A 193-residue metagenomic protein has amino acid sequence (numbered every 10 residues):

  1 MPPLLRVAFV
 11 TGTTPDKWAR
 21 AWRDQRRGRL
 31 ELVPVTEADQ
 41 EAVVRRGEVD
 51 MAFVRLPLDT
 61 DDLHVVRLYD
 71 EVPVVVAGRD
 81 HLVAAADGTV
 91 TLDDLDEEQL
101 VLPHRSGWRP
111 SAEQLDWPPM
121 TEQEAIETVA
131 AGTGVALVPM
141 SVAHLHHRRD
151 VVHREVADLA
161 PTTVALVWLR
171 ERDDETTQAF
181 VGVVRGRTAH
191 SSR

Functional and structural regions predicted by a protein language model:
M1-P34, A42-V43: Short alpha-helix C-terminal cap/hinge motif
L4-V10, A52, V101, A136 (+1 more regions): Short, well-ordered beta-strand segments
K17, R154-R193: A late-sequence structural motif
W18-W22, A38-P73, R149-R154: Short beta-strand-centered segments that line the small-molecule binding cleft or hinge of alpha/beta clamshell
Q25, V65-V72, V76-T133, V142-L159 (+1 more regions): C-terminal regulatory
V33-A42, P118-A125: Short helix-initiation/N-cap motifs at beta->coil->alpha
V35, V49-R55, M120, L137-P139: Short beta-strand and adjacent tight-turn residues that come in two discontinuous sequence segments and form the edges
